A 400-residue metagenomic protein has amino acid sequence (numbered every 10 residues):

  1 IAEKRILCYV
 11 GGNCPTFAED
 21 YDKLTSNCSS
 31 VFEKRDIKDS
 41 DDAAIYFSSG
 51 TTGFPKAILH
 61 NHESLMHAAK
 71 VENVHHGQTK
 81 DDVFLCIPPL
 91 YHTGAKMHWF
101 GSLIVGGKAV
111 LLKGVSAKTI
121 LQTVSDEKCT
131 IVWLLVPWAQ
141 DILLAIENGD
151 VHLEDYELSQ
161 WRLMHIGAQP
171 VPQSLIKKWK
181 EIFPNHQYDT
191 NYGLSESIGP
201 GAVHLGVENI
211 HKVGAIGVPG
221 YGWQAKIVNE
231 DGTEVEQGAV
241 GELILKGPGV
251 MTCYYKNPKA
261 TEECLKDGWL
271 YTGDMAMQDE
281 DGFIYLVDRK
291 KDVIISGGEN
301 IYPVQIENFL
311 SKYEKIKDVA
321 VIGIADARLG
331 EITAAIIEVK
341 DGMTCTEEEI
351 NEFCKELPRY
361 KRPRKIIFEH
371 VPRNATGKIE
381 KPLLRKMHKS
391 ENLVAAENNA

Functional and structural regions predicted by a protein language model:
C8-Y9, P15-T16, S26-F47, F54 (+1 more regions): Conserved pre-ATP/AMP-binding loop-to-beta segment of ANL
D42, S48-T51, F84, L90 (+9 more regions): Conserved S/T- and glycine-rich ATP-binding loop of Class I adenylate-forming
A43-H67: Conserved AMP-binding A3 loop
P55-A57, A68-N73, F84, L121-T123 (+8 more regions): Adenylate-forming
M66-V83, Y91-I131, A145-I146: Conserved AMP-binding/adenylation subdomain of ANL enzymes
I104, C129-L134, L143-H211, Q224: Gly/Ser/Thr-rich phosphate-binding loop
V124, V132, G247, T252-C253 (+5 more regions): AMP-binding/adenylate-forming catalytic core of the ANL superfamily
K226-I244, E280-D281, M343-E347, E380: Conserved beta-loop-beta connector loops within the AMP-binding
